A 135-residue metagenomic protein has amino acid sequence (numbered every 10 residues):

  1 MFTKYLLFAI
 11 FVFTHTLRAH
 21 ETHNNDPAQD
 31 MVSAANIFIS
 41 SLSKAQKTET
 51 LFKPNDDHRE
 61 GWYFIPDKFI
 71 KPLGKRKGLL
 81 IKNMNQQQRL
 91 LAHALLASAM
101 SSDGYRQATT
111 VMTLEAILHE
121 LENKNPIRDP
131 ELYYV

Functional and structural regions predicted by a protein language model:
M1-F8: Sec-dependent signal peptide recognition, specifically the positively charged N-region followed immediately by
A9-R18: Hydrophobic h-region of N-terminal signal peptides that target proteins for export in Gram-negative bacteria
H15, P54-D56: Single-residue recognition of alpha-helix boundary sites
H20-T22: Boundary of Sec targeting at the N-terminus
N24-N25, D57, G61-V135: Acidic/His-rich structured neighborhood in mature extracellular/periplasmic domains
D26-D30, A34: Short helix/turn-capping signatures at newly exposed starts of structured segments
A34-P54, L80-M84, H93-A99: A structural feature that tracks compact, well-ordered secondary-structure segments with a strong bias toward
